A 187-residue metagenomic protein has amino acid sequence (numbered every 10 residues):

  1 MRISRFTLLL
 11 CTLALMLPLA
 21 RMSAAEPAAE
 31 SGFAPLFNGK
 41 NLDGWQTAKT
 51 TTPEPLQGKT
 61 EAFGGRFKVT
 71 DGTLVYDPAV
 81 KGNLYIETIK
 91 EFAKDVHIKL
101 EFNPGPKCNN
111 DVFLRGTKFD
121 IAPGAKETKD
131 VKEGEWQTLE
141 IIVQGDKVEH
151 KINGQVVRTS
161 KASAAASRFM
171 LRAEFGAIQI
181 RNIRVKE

Functional and structural regions predicted by a protein language model:
M1-R5: Positively charged n-region of N-terminal signal peptides that target proteins for export
T7-L9, A162-S163: Intrinsically disordered, low-complexity serine/threonine-rich segments
L9-P18: Bacterial N-terminal signal peptides
M22-E187: Carbohydrate-interacting regions of secretory-pathway proteins
